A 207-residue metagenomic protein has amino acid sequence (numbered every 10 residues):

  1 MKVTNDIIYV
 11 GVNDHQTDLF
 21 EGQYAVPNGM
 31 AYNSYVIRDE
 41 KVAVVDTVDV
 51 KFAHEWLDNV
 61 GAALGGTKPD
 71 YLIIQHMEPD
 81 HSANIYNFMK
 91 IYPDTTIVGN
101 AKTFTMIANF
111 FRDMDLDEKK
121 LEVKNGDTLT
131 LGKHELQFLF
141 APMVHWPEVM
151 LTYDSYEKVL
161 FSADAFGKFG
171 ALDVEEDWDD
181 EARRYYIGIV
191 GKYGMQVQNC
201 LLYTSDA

Functional and structural regions predicted by a protein language model:
K2-L64, L151-D154, K158-S162: Conserved beta-strand hairpin/beta-sheet module of binuclear metal-dependent hydrolase folds, prominently
K2-N5, G99-V149, Y193-N199: Metallo-beta-lactamase
A43-D46, Y71-I74, Q137-F138: Short catalytic-loop micro-motif centered on adjacent basic/acidic residues
K51-V98: Active-site metal-binding motif and surrounding structural segment of the metallo-beta-lactamase
D70-Y71, K133-H134, E181-I189: Short, basic, glycine/proline-bearing loop/turn elements
F138-F169: Internal, well-ordered alpha/beta segment that forms a basic, Gly-enriched binding/recognition surface
F166-G188: Active-site gating loops and adjacent loop-to-helix segments of metal-dependent hydrolytic enzymes
Y203-A207: Conserved small/polar residues in nucleotide/adenosyl-binding loops
